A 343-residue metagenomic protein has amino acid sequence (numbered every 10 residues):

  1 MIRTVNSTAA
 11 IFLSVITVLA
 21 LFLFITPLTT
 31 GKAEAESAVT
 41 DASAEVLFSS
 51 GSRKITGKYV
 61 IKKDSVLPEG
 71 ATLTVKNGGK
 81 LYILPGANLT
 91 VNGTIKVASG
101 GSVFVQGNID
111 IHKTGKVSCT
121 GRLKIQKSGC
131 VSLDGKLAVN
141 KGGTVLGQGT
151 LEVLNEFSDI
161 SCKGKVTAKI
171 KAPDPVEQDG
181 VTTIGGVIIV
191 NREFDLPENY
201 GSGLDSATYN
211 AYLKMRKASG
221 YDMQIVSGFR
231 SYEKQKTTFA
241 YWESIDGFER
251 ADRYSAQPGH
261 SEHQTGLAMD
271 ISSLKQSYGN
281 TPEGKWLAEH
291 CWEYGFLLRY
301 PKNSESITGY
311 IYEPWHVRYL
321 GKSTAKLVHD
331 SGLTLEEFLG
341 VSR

Functional and structural regions predicted by a protein language model:
I2-L13: N-terminal Sec-pathway targeting helices
F12, F22-F24, F104: Aromatic (phenylalanine/tyrosine) cluster motif
L13-A20, L81: Single-pass alpha-helical membrane anchors
T17, L21-F24, L196: Hydrophobic core
F22-A38: Sec-dependent signal peptide cleavage junction
V39-A172: Extracellular beta-strand-rich, repetitive "passenger/adhesive" scaffolds that bind or process carbohydrates
I170-R343: Extracytoplasmic cell-surface/polysaccharide-interacting catalytic and binding patches
